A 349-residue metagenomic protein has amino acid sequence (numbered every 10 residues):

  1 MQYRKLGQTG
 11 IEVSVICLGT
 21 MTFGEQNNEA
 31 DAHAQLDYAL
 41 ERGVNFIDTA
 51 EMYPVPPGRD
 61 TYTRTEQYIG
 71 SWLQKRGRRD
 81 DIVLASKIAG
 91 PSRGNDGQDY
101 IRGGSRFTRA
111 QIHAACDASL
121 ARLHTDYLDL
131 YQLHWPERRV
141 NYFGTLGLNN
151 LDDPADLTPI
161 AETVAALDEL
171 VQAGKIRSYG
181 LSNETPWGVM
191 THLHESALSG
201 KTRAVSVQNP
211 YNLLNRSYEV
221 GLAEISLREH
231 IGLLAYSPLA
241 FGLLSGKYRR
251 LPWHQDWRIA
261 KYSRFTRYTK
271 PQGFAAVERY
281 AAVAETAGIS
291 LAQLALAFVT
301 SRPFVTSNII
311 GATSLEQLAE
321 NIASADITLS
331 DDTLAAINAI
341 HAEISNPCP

Functional and structural regions predicted by a protein language model:
M1-I88, H113, D126, Q172: N-terminal binding-site loop/beta-alpha segment at the start of enzyme catalytic domains that lines or forms
G7-Q26, A85-G103, Q132, R138-G147: N-terminal small/glycine-rich loop or linker at the start of catalytic domains across soluble metabolic enzymes
V15, F46, Y127-L130, S178 (+2 more regions): Residues at the N-termini of beta-strands
N27, D31, D60-R64, Y68 (+3 more regions): Alpha-helix N-cap and loop-to-helix initiation/capping positions
N28-A39, T108-R122, V164-A165, V189-L193: Short, acidic/polar
G94-Q132, P210: Active-site gating/metal-coordination segments in enzymes
P136-A339: Beta/alpha (TIM)-barrel catalytic core signal, keyed to glycine-rich beta->alpha loops juxtaposed to Asp/Glu that bind
